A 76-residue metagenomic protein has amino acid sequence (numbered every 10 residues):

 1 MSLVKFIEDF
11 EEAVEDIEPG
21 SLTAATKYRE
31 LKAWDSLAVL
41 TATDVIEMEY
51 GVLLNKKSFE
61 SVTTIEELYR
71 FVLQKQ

Functional and structural regions predicted by a protein language model:
M1-T43, M48-Q76: Phosphopantetheine-dependent thiolation modules in NRPS/PKS and related acyl-activating systems
